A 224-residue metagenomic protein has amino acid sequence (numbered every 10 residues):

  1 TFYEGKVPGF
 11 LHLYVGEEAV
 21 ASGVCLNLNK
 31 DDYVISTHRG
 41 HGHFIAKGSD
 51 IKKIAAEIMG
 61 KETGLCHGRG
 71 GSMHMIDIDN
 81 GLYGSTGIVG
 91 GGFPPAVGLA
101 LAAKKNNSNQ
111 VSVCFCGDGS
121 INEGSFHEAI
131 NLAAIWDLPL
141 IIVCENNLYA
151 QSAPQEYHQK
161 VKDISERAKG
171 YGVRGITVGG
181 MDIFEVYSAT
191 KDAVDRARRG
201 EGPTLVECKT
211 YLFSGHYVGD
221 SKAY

Functional and structural regions predicted by a protein language model:
T1, S112, E201-L205: Flexible, glycine/charged-enriched surface loops at secondary-structure junctions
F2, D31-S36, E145-N146, R167-R174 (+1 more regions): Short acidic (Asp/Glu) and glycine-rich catalytic loops that position anionic groups and cofactors
K6-W136, P154-K160, S165, G170-G172: Cofactor-binding active-site loop characterized by glycine-rich and histidine/acidic residues
H12, I35, I141-V143, T177 (+3 more regions): Structured core elements
G42, L148-Q151, L212-S214: Short gly/pro/ser/thr-enriched loop/turn and capping motifs at secondary-structure boundaries
K47, S125, S152-Q155, Y187-A189 (+1 more regions): Short, well-ordered secondary-structure micro-motifs
I135-L138, E145-P203: Ligand/cofactor pocket segment of small-molecule handling proteins
R196-Y224: Glycine/aspartate-rich loop-and-adjacent alpha/beta segment that forms the canonical ThDP
